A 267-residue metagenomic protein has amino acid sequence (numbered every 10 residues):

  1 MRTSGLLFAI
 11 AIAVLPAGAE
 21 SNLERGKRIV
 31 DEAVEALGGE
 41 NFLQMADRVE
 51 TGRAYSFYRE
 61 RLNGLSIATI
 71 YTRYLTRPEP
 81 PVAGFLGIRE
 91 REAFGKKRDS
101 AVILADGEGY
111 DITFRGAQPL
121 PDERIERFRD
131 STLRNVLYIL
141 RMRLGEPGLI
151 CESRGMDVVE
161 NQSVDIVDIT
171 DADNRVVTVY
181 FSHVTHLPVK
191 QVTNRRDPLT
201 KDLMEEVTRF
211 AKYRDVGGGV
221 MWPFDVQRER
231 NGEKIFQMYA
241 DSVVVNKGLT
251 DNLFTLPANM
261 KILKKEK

Functional and structural regions predicted by a protein language model:
G5-V14: Bacterial N-terminal signal peptides
L15-A19: Sec/Tat signal peptide C-region and signal peptidase I cleavage site
E20-R28, I103-R175, H183-T185, R195-D202 (+1 more regions): Flexible, processing/modification-adjacent segments and terminal tails in exported/periplasmic/extracellular proteins
S21-N22, G26-A117, I150, M260: N-terminal mature ectodomain segment of secretory-pathway/periplasmic proteins
A36, I150-R154, T208-F210: Short structured motifs
E160-L256, M260: Gly/Pro-enriched, hydrophobic low-complexity segments that function as extracytoplasmic propeptides/linkers
